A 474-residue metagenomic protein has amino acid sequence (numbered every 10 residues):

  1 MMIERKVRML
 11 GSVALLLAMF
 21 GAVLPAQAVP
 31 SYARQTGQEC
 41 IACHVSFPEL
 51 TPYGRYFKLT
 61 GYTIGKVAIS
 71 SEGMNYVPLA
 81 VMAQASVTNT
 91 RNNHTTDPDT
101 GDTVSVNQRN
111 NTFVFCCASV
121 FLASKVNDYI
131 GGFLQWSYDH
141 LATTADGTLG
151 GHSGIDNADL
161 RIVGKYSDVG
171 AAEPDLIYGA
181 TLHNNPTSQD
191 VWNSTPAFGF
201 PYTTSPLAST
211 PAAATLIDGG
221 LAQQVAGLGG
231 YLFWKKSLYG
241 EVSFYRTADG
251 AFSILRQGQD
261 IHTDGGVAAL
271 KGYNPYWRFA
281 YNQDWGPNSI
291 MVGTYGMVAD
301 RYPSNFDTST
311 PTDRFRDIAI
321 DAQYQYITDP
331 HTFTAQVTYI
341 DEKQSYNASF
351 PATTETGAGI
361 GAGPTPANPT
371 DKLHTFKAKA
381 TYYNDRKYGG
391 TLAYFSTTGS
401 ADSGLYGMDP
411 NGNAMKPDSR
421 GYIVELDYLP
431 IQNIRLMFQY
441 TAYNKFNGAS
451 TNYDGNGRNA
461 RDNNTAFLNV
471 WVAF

Functional and structural regions predicted by a protein language model:
M2-V13: Bacterial N-terminal signal peptides that target proteins for export
L17-A26: C-terminal segment of classical bacterial N-terminal signal peptides
G37-F47: The canonical Cys-X-X-Cys-His
E39, A460-F474: Outer-membrane beta-barrel "beta-signal"
T51-P52, L79-R91, S105-G250, K271-P287 (+6 more regions): Outer membrane beta-barrel
M74-Y76, N111-F115, G151-I155, E173 (+8 more regions): Transmembrane beta-barrel outer-membrane domains
N92-Q108, T143-G150, F200-A208, A251-V267 (+4 more regions): Solvent-exposed loop segments that connect transmembrane elements
S289-V424, Y428, Y440: Detector for outer-membrane/organellar transmembrane beta-barrel domains, recognizing the amphipathic beta-strand
